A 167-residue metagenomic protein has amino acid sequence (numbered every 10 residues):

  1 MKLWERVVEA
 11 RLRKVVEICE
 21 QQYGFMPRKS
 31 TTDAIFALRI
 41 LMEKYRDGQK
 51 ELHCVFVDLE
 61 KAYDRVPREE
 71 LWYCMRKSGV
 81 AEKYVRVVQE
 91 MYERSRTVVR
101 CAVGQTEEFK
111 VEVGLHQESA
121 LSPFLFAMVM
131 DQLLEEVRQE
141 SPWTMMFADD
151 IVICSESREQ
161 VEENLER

Functional and structural regions predicted by a protein language model:
M1-F124, M128: Conserved pre-catalytic core of RNA-dependent polymerases
V55, M146-F147: Residue-level marker for buried hydrophobic side chains located in beta-strands that build the well-ordered beta-sheet
V80-R86, S155-R167: Polymerase palm active-site segment centered on the conserved acidic dipeptide of motif C
E135-E136: Short gly/ser/thr-rich secondary-structure transition/capping motifs
P142-W143: Catalytic-site/binding-pocket detector for metal-dependent nucleotidyl cyclases and the c-di-GMP signaling machinery
F147-C154: Catalytic metal-binding acidic patch
